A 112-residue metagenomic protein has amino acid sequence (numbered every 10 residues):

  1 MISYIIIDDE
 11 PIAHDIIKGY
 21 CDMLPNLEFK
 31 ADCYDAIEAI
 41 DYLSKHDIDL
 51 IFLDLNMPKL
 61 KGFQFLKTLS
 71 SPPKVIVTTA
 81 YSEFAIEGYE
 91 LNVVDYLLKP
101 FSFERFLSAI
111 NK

Functional and structural regions predicted by a protein language model:
I2, E10-A31: Two-component/phosphorelay signaling modules centered on CheY-like receiver
Y4, N26, P72-V75: A general structural-boundary detector
I7, F29, Y96: Short, flexible active-site loop motifs that bind/organize anionic cofactors or intermediates
I7-D8, C33, I51, T78: Conserved sequence signature across two-component system core domains
P11-D15, I37, K59-L60: Short, flexible segments with low predicted structural confidence
K30-A39: Conserved Asp/Asn-Gly motif in the active-site loop of CheY-like receiver
I40-Y42, H46-K112: CheY-like receiver
